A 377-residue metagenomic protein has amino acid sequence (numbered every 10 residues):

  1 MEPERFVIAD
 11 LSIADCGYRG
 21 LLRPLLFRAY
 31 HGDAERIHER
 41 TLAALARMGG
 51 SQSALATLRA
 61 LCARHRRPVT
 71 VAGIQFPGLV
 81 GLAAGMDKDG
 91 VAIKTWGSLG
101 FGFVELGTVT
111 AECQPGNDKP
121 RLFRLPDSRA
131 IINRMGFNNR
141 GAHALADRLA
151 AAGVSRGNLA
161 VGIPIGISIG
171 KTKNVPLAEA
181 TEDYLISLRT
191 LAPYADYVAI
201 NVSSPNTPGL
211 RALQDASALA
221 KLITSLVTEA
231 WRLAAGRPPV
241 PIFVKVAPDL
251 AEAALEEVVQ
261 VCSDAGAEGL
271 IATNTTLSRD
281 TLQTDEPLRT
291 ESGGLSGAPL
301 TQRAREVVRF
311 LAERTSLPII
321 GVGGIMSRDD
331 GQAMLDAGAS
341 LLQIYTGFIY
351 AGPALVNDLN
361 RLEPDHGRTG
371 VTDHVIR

Functional and structural regions predicted by a protein language model:
E4, S12-V69, N133, A142: An N-cap/entry alpha-helix motif that binds or orients negatively charged groups
A46-H65, P205-A218, Q260-L317, L355 (+1 more regions): Glycine/Thr-rich beta-alpha phosphate-binding loop at enzyme active sites
G73-G81, A160-I167, E229-L250, L311-V322: Short beta-strand/loop segments at the ligand-binding rim of alpha/beta enzyme cores
D89-S98, L250-D264, R314, I325-L342: Catalytic cores of alpha/beta
G102-Q114, V202-S204, G269-R279, G324-I325 (+1 more regions): Glycine-rich phosphate-binding active-site loops on the catalytic face of alpha/beta enzymes
G107-V161: A gly/proline- and charged-residue-enriched helix-loop-helix capping module
C113-R129, D280-G293, G347-R377: C-terminal helical cap(s) of enzyme catalytic domains, especially alpha/beta-barrels
T172-L185, A212-L213, A218, F243-D264: Active-site glycine- and acidic-residue-rich loops that bind and position anionic ligands or nucleotide-like cofactors
